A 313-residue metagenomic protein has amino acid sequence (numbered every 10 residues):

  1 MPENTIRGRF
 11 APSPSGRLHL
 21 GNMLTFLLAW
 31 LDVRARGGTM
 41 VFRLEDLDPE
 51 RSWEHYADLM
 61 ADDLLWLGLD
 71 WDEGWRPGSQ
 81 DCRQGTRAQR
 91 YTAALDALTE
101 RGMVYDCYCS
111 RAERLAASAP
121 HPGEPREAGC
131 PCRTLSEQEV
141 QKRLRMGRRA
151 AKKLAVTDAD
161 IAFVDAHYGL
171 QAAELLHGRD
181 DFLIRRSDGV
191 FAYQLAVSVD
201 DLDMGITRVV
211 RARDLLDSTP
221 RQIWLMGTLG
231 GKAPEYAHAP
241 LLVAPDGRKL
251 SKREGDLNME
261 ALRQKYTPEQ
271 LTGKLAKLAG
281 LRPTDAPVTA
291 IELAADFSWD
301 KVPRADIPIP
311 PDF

Functional and structural regions predicted by a protein language model:
M1-R17, A35, M40, L67 (+3 more regions): Non-catalytic terminal extensions that flank enzyme cores
P2-A119, R213-D214, S218-G231: N-terminal Rossmann-like or analogous alpha/beta NTP/dinucleotide-binding catalytic cores that position adenine
H19, P49, D81-Q89, M146 (+6 more regions): Noncatalytic linker/hinge segments flanking ATPase motor cores
E45, R76, H238, L262-R263: Sparse recognition of residues in long alpha-helices and their boundaries
W53-A57, A61, L65-Q171, L175-G178 (+2 more regions): Active-site neighborhoods of enzyme catalytic cores
A112-S251, N258-L262, P311-F313: Active-site cores that bind ATP or allylic diphosphates and position pyrophosphate for catalysis
